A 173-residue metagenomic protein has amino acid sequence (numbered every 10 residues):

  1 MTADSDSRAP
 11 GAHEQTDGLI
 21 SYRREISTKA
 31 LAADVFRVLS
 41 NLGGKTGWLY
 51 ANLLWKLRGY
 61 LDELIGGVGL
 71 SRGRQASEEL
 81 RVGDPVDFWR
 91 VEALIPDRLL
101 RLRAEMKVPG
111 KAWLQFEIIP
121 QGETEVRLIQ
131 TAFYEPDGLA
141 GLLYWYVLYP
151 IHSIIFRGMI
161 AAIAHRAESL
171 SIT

Functional and structural regions predicted by a protein language model:
T2-L70: Hydrophobic ligand-binding cavity/cleft-lining segments
K29-A33, A93-D97, I118-R127: A short, structured loop/turn motif at beta-sheet edges
V35-L39, V91, L128-Q130, I163: Hydrophobic pocket/interface hotspot
L57, L61, A164-T173: Short, highly charged C-terminal tails/helix-capping segments
G67-P85: Secreted/surface-exposed cysteine- and glycine-rich disulfide frameworks
S77-E78, L100-K107: Short beta-strand segments that buttress and anchor functional surface loops
W89-R90, F116: Small-residue-enriched segments and motifs
A104-I154, I163: Beta-strand/loop substructures that line and gate deep hydrophobic ligand-binding cavities in soluble
